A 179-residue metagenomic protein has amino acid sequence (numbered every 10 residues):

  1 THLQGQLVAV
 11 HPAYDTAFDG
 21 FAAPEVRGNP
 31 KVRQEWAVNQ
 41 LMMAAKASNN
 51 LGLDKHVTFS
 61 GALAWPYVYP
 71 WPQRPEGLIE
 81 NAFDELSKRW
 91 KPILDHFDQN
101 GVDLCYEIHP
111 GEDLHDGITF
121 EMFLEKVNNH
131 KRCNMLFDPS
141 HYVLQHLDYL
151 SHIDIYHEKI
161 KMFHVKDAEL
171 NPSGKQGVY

Functional and structural regions predicted by a protein language model:
H2, Q6, D19-N134: Active-site acidic/histidine proton-transfer and metal-coordination neighborhood in alpha/beta enzyme cores
P12-D15, G61-L63, E107-G111, D138-L144 (+1 more regions): Active-site beta-loop-alpha junctions enriched in small/polar residues
Y14, Y67-Y69, H96, Y106 (+4 more regions): Sequence-level detector for tyrosine residue identity
D15-F18, A22-E25, L41-A47, S140-Q145 (+1 more regions): Low-complexity, flexible helical/coil segments
F83, D113, G117-E121, H141-Y179: Gly/Pro-rich active-site loop or hairpin
S87-K91, N134-P139, H164-E169: Short C-terminal domain-edge/linker segments immediately following a structured domain
